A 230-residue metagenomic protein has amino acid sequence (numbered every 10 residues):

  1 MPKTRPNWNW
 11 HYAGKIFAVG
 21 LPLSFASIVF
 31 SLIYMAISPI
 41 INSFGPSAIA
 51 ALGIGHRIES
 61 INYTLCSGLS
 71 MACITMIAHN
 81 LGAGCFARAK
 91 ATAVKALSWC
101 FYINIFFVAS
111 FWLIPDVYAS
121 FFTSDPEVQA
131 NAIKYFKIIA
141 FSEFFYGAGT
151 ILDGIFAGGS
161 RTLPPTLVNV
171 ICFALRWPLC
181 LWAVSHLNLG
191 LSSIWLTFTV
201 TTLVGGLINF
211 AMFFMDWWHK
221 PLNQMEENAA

Functional and structural regions predicted by a protein language model:
M1-L21, I77-S142, V184-A230: Short alpha-helical transmembrane segments in multi-pass integral membrane proteins
R5-A36, I61, L65, L69 (+3 more regions): Hydrophobic faces of transmembrane alpha-helices in multi-pass small-molecule transporters and flippases across diverse
L23, S27, M35, P39 (+5 more regions): Transmembrane alpha-helix boundary and packing residues in multipass membrane permease domains and related
I28-I61, H79-N80, V117-P126, H186-L187: Helix-terminus/linker motif at the lipid-water interface of multi-pass membrane proteins
S38, A51-P115, Y146-V168: Small-residue-rich hydrophobic transmembrane alpha-helices
S47-A48, T162-L163, G190-L191: Membrane-helix interface segments
S67-S70, I139-G158, P164-R176, S193-F210: Short runs within selected transmembrane alpha-helices of multi-pass transporters and secretion channels
L175-V184: Transmembrane alpha-helical segments of integral membrane proteins
